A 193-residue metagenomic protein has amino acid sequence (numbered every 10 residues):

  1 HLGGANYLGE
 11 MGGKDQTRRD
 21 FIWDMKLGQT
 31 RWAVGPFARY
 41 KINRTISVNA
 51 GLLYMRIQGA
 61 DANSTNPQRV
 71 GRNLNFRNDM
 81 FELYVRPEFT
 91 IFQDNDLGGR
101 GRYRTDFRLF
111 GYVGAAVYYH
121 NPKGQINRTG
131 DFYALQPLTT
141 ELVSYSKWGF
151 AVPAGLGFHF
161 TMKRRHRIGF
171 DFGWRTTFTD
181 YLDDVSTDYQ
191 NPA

Functional and structural regions predicted by a protein language model:
L2, A50, G111-A115, A154-L156 (+1 more regions): Membrane-embedded beta-strand positions of outer-membrane beta-barrel proteins
G4-A33, F37: Surface-exposed strand-loop-strand hairpins of Gram-negative outer-membrane beta-barrel proteins
N6-L8, T45-V48, D94-N95, R164-I168: Repeated loop/turn-to-beta-strand initiation elements of outer-membrane beta-barrel proteins
R18-D24, Q68-F76, L97-G99, P137-S144: Extracellular loop and loop/strand-boundary signature of outer-membrane beta-barrel proteins
K26-R31, R77-M80, Y103-T105, S144-A151: Short sequence motifs at beta-strands and strand-loop junctions characteristic of Gram-negative outer-membrane
T30-P36, F81-V85, L109, F150-L156: Hydrophobic, lipid-facing positions within transmembrane beta-strands of outer-membrane proteins
Y40, R44-T129: Gram-negative (and chloroplast) outer-membrane scaffold detector with strong preference for beta-barrel transmembrane
M162-A193: Predominantly the C-terminal beta-signal and adjacent terminal strand-loop region of outer-membrane beta-barrel
